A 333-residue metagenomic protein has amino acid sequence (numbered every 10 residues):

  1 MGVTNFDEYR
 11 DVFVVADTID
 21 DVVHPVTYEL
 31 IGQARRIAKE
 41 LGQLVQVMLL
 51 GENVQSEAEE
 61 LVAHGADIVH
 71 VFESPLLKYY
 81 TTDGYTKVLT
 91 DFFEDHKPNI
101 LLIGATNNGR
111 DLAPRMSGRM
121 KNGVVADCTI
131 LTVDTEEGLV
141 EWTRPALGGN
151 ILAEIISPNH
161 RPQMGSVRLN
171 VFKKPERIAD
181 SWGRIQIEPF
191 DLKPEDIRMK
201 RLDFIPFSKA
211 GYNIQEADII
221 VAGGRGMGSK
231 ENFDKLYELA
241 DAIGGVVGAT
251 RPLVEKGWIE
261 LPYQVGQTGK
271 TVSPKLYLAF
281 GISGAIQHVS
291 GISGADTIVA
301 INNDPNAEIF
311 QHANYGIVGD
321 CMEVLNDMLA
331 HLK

Functional and structural regions predicted by a protein language model:
M1-K333: N-terminal glycine-rich FAD/FM-binding segment characteristic of electron-transfer flavoproteins
